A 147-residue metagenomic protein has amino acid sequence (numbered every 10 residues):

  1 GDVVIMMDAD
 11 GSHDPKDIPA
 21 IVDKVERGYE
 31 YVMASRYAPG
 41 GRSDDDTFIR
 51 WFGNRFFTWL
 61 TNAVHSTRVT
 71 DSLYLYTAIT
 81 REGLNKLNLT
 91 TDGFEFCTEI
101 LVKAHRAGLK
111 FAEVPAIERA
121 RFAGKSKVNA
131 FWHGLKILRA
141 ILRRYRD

Functional and structural regions predicted by a protein language model:
G1-S12: Short beta-strand-to-loop acidic/aromatic patch adjacent to the donor-nucleotide binding site
V3, P15-F94, A120-L142: Acceptor/aglycone-binding surface of glycosyltransferases and processive sugar-polymer synthases
I5, V32, A112-V114: Hydrophobic/aromatic beta-strand patches that form the interior of the parallel beta-sheet core in alpha/beta enzyme
D8, G28, G108: Conserved functional loop/turn residues at catalytic and ligand-binding sites
A9-G11, R36, A116: Active-site loop/turn elements of alpha/beta-hydrolase fold enzymes, especially the short glycine-/histidine-rich
T67-R68, T90-D92, L101-R119: Catalytic donor-sugar/metal-binding loop of nucleotide-sugar-dependent glycosyltransferases
T98: DNA-recognition element of transcription regulators
D147: Active-site-adjacent helix/loop segment of glycosyltransferases that harbors family-specific signature motifs
